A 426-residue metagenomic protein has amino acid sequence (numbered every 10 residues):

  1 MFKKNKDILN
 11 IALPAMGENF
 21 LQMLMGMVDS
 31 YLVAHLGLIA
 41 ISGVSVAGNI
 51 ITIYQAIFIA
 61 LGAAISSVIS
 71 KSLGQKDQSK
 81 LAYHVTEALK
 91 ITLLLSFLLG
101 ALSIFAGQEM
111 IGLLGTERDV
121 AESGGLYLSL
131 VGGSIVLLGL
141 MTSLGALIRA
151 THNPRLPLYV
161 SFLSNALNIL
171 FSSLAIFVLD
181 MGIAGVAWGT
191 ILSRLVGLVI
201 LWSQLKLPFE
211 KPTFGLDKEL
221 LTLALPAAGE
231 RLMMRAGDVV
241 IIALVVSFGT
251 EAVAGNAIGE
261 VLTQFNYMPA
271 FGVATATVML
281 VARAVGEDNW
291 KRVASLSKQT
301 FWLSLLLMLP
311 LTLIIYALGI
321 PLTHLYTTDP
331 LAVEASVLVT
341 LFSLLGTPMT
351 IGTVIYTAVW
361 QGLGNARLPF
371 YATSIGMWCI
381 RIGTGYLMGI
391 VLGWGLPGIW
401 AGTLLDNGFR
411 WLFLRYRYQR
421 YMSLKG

Functional and structural regions predicted by a protein language model:
M1-A15, I69-V136, L167-L170, I176-L225 (+2 more regions): Short alpha-helical transmembrane segments in multi-pass integral membrane proteins
N5-L24, V28, I50-I57, G133 (+6 more regions): Residue-level signal for short hydrophobic patches within transmembrane helices of multi-pass membrane transporters
N10, V33-T52, R118-S123, I183-A184 (+6 more regions): Interfacial/gating helices of multi-pass transporter permease domains
N10-D29, L130, M141, S164 (+4 more regions): Transmembrane helical elements of multi-pass membrane transporters/channels
L24-S42, I111-R118, L174-M181, L232-F265 (+3 more regions): Helix-terminus/linker motif at the lipid-water interface of multi-pass membrane proteins
M27-Y31, A101, S143-L147, A166-L174 (+6 more regions): Alpha-helical transmembrane segments of multipass membrane proteins
I41-A101, L138-P157, G255-G319, I351-G364 (+1 more regions): Small-residue-rich hydrophobic transmembrane alpha-helices
G62, L130-R149, V160-N168, V186-V199 (+5 more regions): Short runs within selected transmembrane alpha-helices of multi-pass transporters and secretion channels
